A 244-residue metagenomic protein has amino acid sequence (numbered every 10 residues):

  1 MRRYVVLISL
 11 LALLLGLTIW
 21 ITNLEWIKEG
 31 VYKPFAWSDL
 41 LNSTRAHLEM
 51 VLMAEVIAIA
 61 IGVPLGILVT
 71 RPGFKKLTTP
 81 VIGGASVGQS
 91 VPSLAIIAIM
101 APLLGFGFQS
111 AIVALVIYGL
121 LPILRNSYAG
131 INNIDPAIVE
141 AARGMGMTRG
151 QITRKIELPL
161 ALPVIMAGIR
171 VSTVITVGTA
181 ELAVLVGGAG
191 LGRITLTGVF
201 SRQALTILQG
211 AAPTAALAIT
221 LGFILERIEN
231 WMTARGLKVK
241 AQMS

Functional and structural regions predicted by a protein language model:
M1-V56, N230-S244: N-terminal, non-cleaved signal-anchor transmembrane helix
N42-A54, A101-P122, L162, T206 (+1 more regions): Loop-to-helix entry region at the N-terminal start of transmembrane alpha-helices in multi-pass membrane transporters
A60, G84-S90, M100-L103, V113-S127 (+2 more regions): Hydrophobic transmembrane alpha-helices
I61-I67, S110-V139, L162, I169-V177 (+1 more regions): Membrane-embedded alpha-helices of multi-pass transport/permease systems
L65-M100, R125-N133: Cytoplasmic-entry segments and transmembrane alpha-helices of multi-pass inner-membrane transporters
I117, R149-A183, Q209, P213-T214 (+1 more regions): Transmembrane alpha-helices
I131-A137, A141-A161, G187-A189, F200: Short helix-to-coil transition segments within interhelical loops that connect adjacent transmembrane helices
L191-M232: Hydrophobic alpha-helical transmembrane segments of polytopic membrane proteins
